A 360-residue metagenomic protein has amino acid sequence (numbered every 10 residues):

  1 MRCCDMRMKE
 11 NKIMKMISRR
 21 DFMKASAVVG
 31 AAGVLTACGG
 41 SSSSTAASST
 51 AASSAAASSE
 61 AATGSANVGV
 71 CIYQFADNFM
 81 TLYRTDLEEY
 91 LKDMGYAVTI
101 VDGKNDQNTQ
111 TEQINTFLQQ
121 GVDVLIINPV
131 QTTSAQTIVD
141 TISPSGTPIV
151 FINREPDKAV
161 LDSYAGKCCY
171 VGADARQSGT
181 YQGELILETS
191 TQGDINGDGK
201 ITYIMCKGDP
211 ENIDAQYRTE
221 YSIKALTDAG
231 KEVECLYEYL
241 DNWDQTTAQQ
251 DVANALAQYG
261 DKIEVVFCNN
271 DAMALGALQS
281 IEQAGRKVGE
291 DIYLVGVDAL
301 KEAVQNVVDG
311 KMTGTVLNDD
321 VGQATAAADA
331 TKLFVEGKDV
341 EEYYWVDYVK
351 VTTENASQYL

Functional and structural regions predicted by a protein language model:
M1-A37: N-terminal secretory signal peptides
K15, F22-K24, G40-L360: A residue-level marker of the well-folded mature domains of exported/periplasmic proteins
